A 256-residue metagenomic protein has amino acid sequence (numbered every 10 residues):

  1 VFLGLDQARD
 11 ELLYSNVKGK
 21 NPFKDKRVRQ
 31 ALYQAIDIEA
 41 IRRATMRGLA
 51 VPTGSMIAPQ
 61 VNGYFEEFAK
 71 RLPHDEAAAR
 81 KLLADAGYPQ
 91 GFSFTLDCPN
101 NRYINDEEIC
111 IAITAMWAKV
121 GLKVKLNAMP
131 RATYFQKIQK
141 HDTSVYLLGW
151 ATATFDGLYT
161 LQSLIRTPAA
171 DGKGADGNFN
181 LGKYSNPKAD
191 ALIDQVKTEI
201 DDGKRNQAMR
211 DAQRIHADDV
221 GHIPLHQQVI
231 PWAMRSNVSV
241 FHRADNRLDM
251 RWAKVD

Functional and structural regions predicted by a protein language model:
V1-T45, V51, V61-G221, K254-D256: Extracytoplasmic/periplasmic ligand-capture domains
S55-I57: Flexible hinge/switch segments at interdomain interfaces of large molecular machines
L225: Glycine-rich and polybasic anion-binding loops at the starts of cofactor/ligand-binding domains
Q228: Short, loop-centered acidic/histidine patches that primarily coordinate divalent metals
W232-D256: Long beta-strand-rich cores associated with HINT superfamily self-processing modules
